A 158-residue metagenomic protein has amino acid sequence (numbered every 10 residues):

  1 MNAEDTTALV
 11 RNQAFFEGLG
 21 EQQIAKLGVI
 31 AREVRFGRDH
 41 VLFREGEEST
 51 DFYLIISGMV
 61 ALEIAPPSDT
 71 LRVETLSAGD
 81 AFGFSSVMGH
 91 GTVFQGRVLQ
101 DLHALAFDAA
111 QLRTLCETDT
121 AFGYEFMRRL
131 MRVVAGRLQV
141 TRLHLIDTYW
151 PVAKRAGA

Functional and structural regions predicted by a protein language model:
M1-A158: Cytosolic regulatory regions built on CNB/CRP/Popeye-like sensor folds
